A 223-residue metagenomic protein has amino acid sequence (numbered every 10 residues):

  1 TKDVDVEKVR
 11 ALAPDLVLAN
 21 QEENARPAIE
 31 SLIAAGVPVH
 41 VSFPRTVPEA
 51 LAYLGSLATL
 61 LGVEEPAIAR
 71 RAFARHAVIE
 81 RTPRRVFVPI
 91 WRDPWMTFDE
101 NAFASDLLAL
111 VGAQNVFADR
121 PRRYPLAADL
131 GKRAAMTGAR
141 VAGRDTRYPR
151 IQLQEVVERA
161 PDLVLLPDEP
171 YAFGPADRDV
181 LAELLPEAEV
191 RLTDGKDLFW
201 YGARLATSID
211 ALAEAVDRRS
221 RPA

Functional and structural regions predicted by a protein language model:
T1-P48, A67-A206, P222-A223: Binding-cleft/active-site segments that stabilize strongly anionic ligands or cofactors
L54-G62: Helix-loop "lid/cap" segments that line or gate small-molecule binding pockets
L61, V216-S220: Short, hydrophobic alpha-helical segments
